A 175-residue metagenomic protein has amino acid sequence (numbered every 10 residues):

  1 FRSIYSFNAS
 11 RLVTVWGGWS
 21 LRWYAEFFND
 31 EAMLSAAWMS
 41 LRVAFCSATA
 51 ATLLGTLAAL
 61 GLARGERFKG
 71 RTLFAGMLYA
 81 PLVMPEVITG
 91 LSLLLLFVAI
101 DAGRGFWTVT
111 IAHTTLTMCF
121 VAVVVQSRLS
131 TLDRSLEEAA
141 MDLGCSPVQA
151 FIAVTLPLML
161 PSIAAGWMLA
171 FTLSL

Functional and structural regions predicted by a protein language model:
F1, T114, A122-Q126, L132-R134 (+1 more regions): Transmembrane alpha-helices
F1-E31: Short membrane-interfacial helix/loop motifs at transmembrane-helix boundaries
F1-R11, M39, T89-D101, M168-L173: A structural signal for multi-pass alpha-helical bundles of membrane permease subunits that mediate small-molecule
S3, A37, L62, A80 (+2 more regions): Short hydrophobic faces within alpha-helices
L12-G17, L21, G70, V87-T117 (+1 more regions): Membrane-interfacial helix termini and adjacent extracytoplasmic/periplasmic loops of multi-pass transporters
L34, W38, R42-L54, A58 (+4 more regions): Hydrophobic alpha-helical transmembrane segments of multipass integral membrane proteins, especially permease/channel
V43-A51, A59, L78, L82 (+3 more regions): Alpha-helical transmembrane segments of multi-pass integral membrane proteins
F45-L78, L95, R134, F151: Transmembrane-helix boundary motif in ABC transporter permease subunits
